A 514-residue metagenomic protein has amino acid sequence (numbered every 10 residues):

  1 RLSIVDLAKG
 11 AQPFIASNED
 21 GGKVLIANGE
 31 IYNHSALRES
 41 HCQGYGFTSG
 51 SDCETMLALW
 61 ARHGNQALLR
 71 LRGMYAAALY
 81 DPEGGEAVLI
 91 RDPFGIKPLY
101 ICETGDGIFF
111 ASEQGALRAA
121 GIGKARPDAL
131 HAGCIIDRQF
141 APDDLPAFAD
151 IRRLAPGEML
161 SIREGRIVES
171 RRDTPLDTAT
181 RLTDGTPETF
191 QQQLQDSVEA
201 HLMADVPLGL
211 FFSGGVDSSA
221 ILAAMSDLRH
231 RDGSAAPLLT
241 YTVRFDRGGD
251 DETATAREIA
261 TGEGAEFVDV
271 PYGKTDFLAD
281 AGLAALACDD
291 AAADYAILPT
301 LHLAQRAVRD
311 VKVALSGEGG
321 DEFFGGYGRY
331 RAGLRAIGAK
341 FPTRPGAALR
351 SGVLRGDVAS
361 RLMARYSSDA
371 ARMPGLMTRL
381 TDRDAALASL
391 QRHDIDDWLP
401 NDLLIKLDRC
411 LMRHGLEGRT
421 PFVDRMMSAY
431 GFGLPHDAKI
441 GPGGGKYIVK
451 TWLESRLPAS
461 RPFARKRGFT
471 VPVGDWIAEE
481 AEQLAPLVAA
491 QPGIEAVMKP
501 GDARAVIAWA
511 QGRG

Functional and structural regions predicted by a protein language model:
R1-A8, A77, P93, A204 (+3 more regions): Short Ser/Thr-interspersed hydrophobic loop/turn segments at strand-loop and sheet-helix junctions that line or gate
R1-D289, T300, E454-S455, S460 (+2 more regions): Cysteine-centered catalytic environments shared across enzyme families
G22, A119, D150-P156, R166-I167 (+3 more regions): Adenosyl-5′-phosphate
G282-L286, Y330-A332, W476-E479: Short low-complexity, flexible loop/linker segments enriched in glycine and/or proline with clustered acidic
A291-D294: Acceptor-substrate binding/catalytic loop of class I
A296-H302: Adenylate-forming
V311-D321, G325-Y327: Short acidic/histidine-rich active-site segments
F323-A348: A mobile, often basic/glycine-rich helix-loop segment that functions as the active-site lid/recognition loop
